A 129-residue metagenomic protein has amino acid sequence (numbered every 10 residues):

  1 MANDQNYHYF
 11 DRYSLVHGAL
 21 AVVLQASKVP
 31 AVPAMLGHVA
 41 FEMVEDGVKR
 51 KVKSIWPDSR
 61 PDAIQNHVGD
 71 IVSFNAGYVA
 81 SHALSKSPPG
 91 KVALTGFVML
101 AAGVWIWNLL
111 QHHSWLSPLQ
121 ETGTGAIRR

Functional and structural regions predicted by a protein language model:
M1-I64, V68, V72-R129: Bulky hydrophobic segments
